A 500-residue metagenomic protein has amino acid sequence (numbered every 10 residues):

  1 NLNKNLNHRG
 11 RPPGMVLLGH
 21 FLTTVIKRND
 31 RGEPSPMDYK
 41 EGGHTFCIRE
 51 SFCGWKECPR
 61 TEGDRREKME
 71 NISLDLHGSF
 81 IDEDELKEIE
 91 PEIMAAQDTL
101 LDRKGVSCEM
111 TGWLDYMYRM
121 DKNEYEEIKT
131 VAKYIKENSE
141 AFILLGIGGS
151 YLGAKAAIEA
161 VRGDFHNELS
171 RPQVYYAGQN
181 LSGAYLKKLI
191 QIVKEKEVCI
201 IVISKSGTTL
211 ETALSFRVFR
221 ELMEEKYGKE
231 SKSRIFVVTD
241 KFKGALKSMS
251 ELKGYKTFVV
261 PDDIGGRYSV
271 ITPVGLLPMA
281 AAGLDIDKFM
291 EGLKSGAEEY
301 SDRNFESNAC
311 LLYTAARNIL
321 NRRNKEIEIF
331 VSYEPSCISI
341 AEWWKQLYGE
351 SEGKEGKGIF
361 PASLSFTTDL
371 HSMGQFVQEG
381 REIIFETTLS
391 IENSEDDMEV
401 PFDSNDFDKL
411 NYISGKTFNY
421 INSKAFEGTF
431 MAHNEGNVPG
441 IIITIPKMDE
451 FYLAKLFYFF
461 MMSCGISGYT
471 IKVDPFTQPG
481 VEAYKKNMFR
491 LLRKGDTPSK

Functional and structural regions predicted by a protein language model:
H8-V16, T24, E33-P36, E57-C58: N-terminal amphipathic/hydrophobic targeting modules at extreme N-termini, encompassing cleavable Sec/SRP-type signal
K56-K68: Short, Lys/Arg-enriched N-terminal segments with co-localized hydrophobic residues within the first ~10-30 amino acids
M69-K133, S404-D408, Y412: Extended, charge-enriched "interface" segments that sit outside catalytic cores
I128-E140, L189-V198, A316-E326, V377-E382: Glycine-rich phosphate/diphosphate-binding loops that line cofactor/substrate pockets in enzymes
K133-R303: Glycine-rich phosphate-binding loops that contact phosphosugars or nucleotide phosphates
Y227-E386, T477-K500: Active-site phosphate/pyrophosphate-binding segments
A362-D449: Helicase-primase coupling helices
